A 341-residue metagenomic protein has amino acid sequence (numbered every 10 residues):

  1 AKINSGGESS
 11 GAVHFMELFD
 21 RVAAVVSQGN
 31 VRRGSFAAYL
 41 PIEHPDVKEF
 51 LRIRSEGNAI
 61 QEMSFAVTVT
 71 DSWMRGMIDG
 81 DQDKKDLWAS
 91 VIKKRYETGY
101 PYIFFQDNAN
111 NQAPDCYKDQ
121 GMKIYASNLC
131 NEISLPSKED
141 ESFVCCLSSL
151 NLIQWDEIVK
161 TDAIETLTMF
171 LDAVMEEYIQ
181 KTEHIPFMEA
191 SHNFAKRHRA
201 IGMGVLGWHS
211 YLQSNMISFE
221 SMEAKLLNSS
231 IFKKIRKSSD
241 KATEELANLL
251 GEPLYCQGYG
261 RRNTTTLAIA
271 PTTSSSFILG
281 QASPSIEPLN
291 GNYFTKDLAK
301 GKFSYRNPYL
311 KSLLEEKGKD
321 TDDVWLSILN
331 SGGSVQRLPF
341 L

Functional and structural regions predicted by a protein language model:
A1-L341: Long, C-terminal-biased catalytic regions of enzyme "large/alpha" subunits
